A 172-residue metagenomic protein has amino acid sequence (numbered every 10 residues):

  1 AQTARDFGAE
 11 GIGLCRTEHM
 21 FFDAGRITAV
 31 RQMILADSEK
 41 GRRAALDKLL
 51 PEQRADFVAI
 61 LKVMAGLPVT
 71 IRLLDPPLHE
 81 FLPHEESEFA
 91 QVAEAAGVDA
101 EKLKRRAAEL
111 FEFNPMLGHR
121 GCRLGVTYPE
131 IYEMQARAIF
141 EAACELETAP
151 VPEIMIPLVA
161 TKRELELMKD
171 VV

Functional and structural regions predicted by a protein language model:
A1-V172: Conserved alpha/beta-domain cores
